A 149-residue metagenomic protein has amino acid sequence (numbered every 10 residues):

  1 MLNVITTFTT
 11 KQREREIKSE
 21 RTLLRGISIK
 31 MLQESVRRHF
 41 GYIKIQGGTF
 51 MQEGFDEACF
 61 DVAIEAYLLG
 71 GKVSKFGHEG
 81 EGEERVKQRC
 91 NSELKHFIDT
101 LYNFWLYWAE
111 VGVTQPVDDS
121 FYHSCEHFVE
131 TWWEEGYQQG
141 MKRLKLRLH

Functional and structural regions predicted by a protein language model:
M1-H149: Intrinsic-disorder/low-complexity detector
